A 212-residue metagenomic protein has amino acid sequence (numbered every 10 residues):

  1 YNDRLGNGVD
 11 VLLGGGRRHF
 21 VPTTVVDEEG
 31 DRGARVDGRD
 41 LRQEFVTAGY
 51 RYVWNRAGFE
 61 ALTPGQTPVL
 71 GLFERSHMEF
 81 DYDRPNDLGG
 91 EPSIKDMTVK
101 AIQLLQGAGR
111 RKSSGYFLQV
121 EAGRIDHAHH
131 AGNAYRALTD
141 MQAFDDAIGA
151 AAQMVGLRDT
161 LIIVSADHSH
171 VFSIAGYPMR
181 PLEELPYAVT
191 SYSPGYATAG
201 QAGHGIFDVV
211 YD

Functional and structural regions predicted by a protein language model:
Y1-D212: A post-motif C-terminal structural segment
